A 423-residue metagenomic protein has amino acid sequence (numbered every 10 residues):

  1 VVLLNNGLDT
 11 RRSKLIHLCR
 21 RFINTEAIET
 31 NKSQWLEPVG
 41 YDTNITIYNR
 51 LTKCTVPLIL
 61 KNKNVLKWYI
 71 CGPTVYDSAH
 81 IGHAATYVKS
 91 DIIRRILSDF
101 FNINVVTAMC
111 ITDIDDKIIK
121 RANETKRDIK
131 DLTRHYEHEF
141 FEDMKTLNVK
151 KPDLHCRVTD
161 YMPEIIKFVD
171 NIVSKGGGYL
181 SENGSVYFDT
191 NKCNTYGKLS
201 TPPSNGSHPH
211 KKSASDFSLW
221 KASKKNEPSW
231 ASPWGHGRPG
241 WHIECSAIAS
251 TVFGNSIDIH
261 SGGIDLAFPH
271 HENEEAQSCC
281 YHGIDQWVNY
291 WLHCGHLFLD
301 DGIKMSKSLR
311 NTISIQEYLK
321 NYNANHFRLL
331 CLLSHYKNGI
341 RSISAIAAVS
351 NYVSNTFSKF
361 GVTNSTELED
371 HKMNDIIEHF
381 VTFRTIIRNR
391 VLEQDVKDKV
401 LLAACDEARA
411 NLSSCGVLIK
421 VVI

Functional and structural regions predicted by a protein language model:
V1-A27: N-terminal mitochondrial targeting presequence
N24-Y76, D91, P163-S344: Alpha-helical recognition segments enriched in aromatics with Gly/Pro capping that present substrate-recognition
T25-S33, I303, I313-I423: Structural preference for alpha-helix termini/caps and helix-kink/transition segments
T52-P57, K61-N148: N-terminal, positively charged nucleic-acid-binding surface of large information/translation enzymes
N102-V106, G176-E182, N411, C415-V421: Short, well-structured beta-strand/strand-turn elements
V105, P152-C156, H260-G262, N351: Short catalytic-loop micro-motif centered on adjacent basic/acidic residues
A108-I114, F140, K150-I165, N183-T190: Short, glycine/charge-rich beta-strand/loop segments that flank catalytic centers and engage negatively charged groups
N123-I129, D153-T159, G263: The substrate-binding groove and active-site-proximal loops of carbohydrate-active enzymes, especially glycoside
